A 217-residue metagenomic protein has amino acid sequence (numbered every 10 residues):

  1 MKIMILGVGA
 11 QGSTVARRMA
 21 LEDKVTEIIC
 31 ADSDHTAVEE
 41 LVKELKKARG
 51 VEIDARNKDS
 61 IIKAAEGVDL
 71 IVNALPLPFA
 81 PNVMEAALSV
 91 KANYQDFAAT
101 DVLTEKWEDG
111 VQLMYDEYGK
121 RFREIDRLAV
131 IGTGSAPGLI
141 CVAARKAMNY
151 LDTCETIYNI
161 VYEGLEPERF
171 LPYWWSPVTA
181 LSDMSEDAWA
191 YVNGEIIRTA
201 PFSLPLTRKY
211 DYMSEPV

Functional and structural regions predicted by a protein language model:
L6, N149-V217: Active-site-lining helix/loop region of Rossmann-like oxidoreductase modules
Q11: Hydrophobic/small residue at the entry helix of a nucleotide-binding pocket
S33-A37: Helix N-cap at the beta1-alpha1 junction of Rossmann-like dinucleotide-binding domains, i.e., the first residues
E44-N57: Rossmann-fold cofactor-recognition segment
D54-L70, F79: Conserved Rossmann-fold cofactor-binding substructure of NAD(P)-dependent oxidoreductases
A65, D69-A74, Y94-D96: N-terminal Rossmann-like NAD(P) cofactor-binding module of classical short-chain dehydrogenase/reductase
A98-R127: Rossmann-fold NAD(P)-binding glycine/threonine-rich loop
